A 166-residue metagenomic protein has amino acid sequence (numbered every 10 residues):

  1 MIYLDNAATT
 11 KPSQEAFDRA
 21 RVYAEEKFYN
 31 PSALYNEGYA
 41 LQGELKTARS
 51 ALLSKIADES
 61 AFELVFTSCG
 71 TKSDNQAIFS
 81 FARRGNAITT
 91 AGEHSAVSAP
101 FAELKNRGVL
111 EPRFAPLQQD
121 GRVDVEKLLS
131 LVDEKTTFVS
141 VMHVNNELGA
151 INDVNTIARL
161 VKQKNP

Functional and structural regions predicted by a protein language model:
M1-P166: Pyridoxal 5′-phosphate
